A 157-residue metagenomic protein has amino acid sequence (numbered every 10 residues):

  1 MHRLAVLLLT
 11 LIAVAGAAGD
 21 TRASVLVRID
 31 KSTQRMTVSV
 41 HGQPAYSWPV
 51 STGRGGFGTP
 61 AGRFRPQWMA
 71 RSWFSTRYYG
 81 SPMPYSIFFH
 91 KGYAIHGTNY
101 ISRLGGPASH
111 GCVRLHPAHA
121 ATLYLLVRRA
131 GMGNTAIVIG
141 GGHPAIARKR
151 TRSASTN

Functional and structural regions predicted by a protein language model:
A5-G16: Bacterial N-terminal signal peptides
A13-V14, G42, Y85: Extended interaction regions within the primary functional domain
G16-A23: Sec/Tat signal peptide C-region and signal peptidase I cleavage site
R22, R54-R63, A70-N157: Exported/periplasmic cell-wall-interacting domains
L26-I29: A short beta-strand micro-motif
K31-A61: N-terminal targeting signals for Sec/Tat export/insertion, comprising classic cleavable signal peptides
R35-T37, R65, A94: General beta-strand recognition
